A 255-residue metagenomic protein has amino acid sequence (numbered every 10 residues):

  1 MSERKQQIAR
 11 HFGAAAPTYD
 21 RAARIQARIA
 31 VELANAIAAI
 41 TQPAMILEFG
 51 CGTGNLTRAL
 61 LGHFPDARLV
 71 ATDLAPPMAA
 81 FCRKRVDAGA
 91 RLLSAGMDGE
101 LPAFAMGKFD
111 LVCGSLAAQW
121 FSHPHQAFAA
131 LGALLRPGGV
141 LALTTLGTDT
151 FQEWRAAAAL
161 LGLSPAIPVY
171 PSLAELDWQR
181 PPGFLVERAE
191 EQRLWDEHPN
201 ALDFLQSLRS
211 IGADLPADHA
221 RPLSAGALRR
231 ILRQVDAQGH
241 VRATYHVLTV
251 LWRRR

Functional and structural regions predicted by a protein language model:
M1-A15: N-terminal, positively charged/glycine-rich alpha-helical extensions of SAM-dependent methyltransferases
R24-P43: Conserved alpha-helix/loop element of class I SAM-dependent methyltransferases that forms part of the SAM/SAH-binding
L47-P102: Class I SAM-dependent methyltransferase SAM/SAH-binding core
T53-N55, V186-R255: Conserved Class I S-adenosyl-L-methionine
E100-V112: A short acidic, Gly/Pro-enriched loop at the edge of an enzyme's catalytic core that lines a small-molecule cofactor
L111-H123: A short SAM/SAH-binding and catalytic strip from SAM-dependent methyltransferases
H125-P137: A short glycine-rich, Lys/Arg-flanked "PGG" loop and its adjoining helix->strand segment in the class I
V140-N200, D214-P222: Conserved catalytic/acceptor-binding region of the Class I
